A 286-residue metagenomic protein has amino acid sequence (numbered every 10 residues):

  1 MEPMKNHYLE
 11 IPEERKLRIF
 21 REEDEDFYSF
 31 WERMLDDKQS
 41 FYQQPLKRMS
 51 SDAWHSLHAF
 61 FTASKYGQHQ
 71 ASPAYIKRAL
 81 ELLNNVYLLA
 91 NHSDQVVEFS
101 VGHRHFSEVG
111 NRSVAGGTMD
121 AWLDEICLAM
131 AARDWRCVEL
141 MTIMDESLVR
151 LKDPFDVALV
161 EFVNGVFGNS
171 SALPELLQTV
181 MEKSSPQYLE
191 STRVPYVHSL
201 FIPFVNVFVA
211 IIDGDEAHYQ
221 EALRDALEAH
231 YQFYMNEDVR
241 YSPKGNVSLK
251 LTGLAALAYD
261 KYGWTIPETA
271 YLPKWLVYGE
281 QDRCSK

Functional and structural regions predicted by a protein language model:
M1-E10: Intrinsically disordered, low-structural-confidence terminal and linker regions
P12-L227: Eukaryote-skewed repeat-based solenoidal scaffolds used as protein-protein interaction platforms, primarily
G214-K286: Alpha-helical oligomerization segments
